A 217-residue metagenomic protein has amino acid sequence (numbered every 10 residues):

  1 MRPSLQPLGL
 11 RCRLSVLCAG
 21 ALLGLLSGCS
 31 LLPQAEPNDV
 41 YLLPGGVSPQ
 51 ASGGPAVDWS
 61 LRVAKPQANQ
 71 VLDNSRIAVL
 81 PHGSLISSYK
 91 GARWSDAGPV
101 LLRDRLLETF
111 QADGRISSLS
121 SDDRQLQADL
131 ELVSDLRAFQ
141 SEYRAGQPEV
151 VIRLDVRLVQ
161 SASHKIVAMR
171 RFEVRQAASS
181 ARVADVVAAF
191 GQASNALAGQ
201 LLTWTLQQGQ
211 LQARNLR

Functional and structural regions predicted by a protein language model:
R2-C18: Bacterial N-terminal signal peptides that target proteins for export
L25-G28: C-terminal motif of bacterial Sec signal peptides marking the signal peptidase cleavage site
S30-P99, Q208-R217: A structural "domain/chain start" motif
L32-Q50, V57, E108, D113-S163 (+1 more regions): Surface-exposed short loop/turn segments
P66, D135-F139, E173: Generic short beta-strand segments
L85-R93, A162-T203: Short secondary-structure boundary motifs at beta->alpha junctions and helix caps
P99, R103-L107, D113, S194 (+2 more regions): Extracytoplasmic/secreted envelope proteins and their assembly/folding machinery, especially bacterial periplasmic
A112-L119, T203-R217: Surface-exposed helix-capping loop/turn segments at secondary-structure junctions
